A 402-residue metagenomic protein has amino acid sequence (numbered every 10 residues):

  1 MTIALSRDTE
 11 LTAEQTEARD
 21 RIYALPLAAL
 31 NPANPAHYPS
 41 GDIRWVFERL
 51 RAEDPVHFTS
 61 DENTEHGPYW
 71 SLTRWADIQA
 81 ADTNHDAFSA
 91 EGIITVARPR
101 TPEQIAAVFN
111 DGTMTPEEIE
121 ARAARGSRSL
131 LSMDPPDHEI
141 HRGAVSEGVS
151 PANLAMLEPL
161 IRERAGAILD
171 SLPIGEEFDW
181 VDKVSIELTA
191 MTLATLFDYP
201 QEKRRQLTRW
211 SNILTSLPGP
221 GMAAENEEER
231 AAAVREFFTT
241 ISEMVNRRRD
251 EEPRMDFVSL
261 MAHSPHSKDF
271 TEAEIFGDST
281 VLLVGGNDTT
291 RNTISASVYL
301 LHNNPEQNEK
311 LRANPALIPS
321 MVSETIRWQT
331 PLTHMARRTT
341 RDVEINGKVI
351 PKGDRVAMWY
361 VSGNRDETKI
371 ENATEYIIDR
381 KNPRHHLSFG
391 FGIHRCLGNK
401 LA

Functional and structural regions predicted by a protein language model:
M1-A402: Cytochrome P450
